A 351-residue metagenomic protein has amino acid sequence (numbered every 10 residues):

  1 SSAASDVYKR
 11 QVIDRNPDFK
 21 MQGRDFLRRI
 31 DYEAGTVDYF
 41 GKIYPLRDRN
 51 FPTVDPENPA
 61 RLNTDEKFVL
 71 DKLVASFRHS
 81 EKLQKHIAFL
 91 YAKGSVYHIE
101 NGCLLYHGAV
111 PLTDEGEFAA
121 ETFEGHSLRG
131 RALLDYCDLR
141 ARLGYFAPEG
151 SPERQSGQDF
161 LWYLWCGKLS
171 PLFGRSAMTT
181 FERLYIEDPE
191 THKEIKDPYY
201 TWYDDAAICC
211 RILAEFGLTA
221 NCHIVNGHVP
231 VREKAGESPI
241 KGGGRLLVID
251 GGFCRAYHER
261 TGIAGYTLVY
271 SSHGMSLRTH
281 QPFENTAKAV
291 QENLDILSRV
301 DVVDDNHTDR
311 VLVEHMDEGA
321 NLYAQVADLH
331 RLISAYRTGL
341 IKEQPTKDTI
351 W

Functional and structural regions predicted by a protein language model:
S1-W351: Feature recognizes metal-dependent phosphohydrolase scaffolds
